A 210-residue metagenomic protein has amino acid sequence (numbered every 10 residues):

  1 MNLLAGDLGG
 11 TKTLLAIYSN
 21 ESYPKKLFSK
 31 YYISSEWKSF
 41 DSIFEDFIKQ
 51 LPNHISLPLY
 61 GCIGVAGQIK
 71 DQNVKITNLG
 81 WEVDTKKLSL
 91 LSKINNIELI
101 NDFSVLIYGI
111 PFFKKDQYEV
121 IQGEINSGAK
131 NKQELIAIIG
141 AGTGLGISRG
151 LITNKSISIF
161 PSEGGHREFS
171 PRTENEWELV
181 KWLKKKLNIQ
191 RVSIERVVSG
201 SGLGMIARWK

Functional and structural regions predicted by a protein language model:
M1-K26, I136-T153, L203, K210: Gly/Thr-rich phosphate-binding beta-strand-loop-beta motif of the actin/hexokinase/Hsp70
N2-D46, P161-H166: Short glycine-rich, Thr/Ser-proximal phosphate-binding strand/loop in the N-terminal lobe of ATP-dependent enzymes
N20-Y23, T77-E82, F113-I121, I152-F160: A glycine- and small-aliphatic-rich helix-loop capping segment at beta-alpha/alpha-beta transitions that lines
S29-S34, I43, L51, I55-L59 (+2 more regions): Adenine-nucleotide phosphate-binding core of ATP-dependent small-molecule kinases
I33-S34, I76-L79, E98-S104, I125-S127 (+2 more regions): Active-site nucleophile and cofactor-binding loops and adjacent substrate-binding regions of central metabolic enzymes
S42-K49, K86, L90-K93, K181: Replace "anionic and nucleotidyl ligands
N53-Q117: Short beta-strand-loop/turn "lid" adjacent to the catalytic site in phosphate-handling enzymes
N126-A137, L145-K210: Glycine/GP-enriched mid-protein hinge/lid loop-to-helix segment characteristic of carbohydrate kinases
